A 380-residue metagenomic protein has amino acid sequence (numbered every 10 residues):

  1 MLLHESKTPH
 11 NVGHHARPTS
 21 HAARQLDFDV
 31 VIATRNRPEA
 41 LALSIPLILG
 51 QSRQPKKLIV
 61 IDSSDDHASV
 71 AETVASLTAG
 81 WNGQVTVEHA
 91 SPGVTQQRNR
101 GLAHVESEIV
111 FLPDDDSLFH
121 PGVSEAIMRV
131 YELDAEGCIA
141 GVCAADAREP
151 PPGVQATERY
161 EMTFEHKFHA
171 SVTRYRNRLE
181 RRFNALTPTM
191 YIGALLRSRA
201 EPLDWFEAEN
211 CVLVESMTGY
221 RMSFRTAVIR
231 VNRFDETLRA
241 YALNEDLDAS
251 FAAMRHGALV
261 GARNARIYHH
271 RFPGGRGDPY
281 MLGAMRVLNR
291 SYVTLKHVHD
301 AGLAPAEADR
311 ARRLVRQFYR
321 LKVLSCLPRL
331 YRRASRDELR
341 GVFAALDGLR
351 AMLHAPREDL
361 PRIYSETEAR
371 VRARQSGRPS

Functional and structural regions predicted by a protein language model:
N36-G50: Short, well-formed alpha-helical segments that are part of the catalytic scaffolds of diverse glycosyltransferases
P46-E88, E132: Acidic donor-binding segment of Leloir-type glycosyltransferases
H89-V105: Glycine-rich, basic loop-to-helix element that forms the pyrophosphate-binding segment of sugar-nucleotide handling
T95, R181-A194, D204-F224, G277 (+1 more regions): A recurrent flexible, glycine/aromatic-enriched loop bordering the glycosyltransferase active site that acts as
V110: Short aromatic/hydrophobic "clamp" motif used to bind/position activated sugar donors
G122-P188: Conserved donor NDP-sugar-binding/catalytic core segment of glycosyltransferases
E215-N232, R239-A265: A short, conserved alpha-helix in the catalytic core of glycosyltransferases
I267, D278-A306, R332-P361: Catalytic core of nucleotide-sugar-dependent glycosyltransferases
